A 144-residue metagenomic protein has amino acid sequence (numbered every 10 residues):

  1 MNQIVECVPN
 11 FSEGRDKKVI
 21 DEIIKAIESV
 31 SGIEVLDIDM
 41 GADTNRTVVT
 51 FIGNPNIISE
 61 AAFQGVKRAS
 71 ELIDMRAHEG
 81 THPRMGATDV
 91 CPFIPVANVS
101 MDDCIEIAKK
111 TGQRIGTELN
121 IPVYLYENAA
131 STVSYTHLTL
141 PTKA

Functional and structural regions predicted by a protein language model:
N2, A26-T47: N-terminal glycine-rich anion-binding loops that anchor highly charged ligand groups
Q3-E13: Short glycine-/aliphatic-rich beta-strand segments at the starts of folded cytosolic domains
K17-S29, V66: Short amphipathic alpha-helix segments
N54-N56: Helix N-cap motif at beta-to-alpha junctions
E60-N128: A generic, well-ordered mixed alpha/beta core segment in the N-terminal half of proteins
T132-S134: Acidic, proline/serine/threonine- and glycine-rich low-complexity intrinsically disordered segments
T136-T142: Conserved small/polar residues in nucleotide/adenosyl-binding loops
